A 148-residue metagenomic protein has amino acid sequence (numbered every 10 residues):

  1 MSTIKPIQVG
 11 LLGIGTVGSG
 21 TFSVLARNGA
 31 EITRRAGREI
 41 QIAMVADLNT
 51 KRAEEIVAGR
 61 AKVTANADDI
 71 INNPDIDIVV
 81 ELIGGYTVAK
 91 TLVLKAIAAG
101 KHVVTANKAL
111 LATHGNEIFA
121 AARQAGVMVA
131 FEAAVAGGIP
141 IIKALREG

Functional and structural regions predicted by a protein language model:
M1-A99: N-terminal glycine-/serine-/threonine-rich beta1-alpha1-beta2 phosphate-ribose binding loop of Rossmann-like
S2-Q8, Q41, A134-G137, I141-G148: NAD(P)-dependent dehydrogenase/reductase Rossmann-like domain
L82-G84, A106-L110: Catalytic beta/alpha-barrel core
A89-A99, K108-R146: Rossmann-fold NAD(P)-binding glycine/threonine-rich loop
H102-V104: A short hydrophobic/small-residue beta-strand
